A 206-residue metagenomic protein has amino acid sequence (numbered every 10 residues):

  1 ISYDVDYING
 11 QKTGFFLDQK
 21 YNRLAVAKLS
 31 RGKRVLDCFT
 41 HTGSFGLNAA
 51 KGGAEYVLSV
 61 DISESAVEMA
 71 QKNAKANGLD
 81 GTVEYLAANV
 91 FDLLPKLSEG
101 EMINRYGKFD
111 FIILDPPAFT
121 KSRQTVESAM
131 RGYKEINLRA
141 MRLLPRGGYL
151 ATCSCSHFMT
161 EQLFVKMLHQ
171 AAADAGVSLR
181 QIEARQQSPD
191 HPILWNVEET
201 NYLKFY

Functional and structural regions predicted by a protein language model:
I1-F15: Non-catalytic substrate-recognition/targeting regions of SAM-dependent transferases
G32-H41: Conserved class I S-adenosyl-L-methionine
T42-E55: Conserved SAM-binding loop of SAM-dependent methyltransferases across substrates and taxa, primarily the Class I
Y56-D61: Conserved SAM-binding motif I beta-strand of class I
S65-I113: S-adenosyl-L-methionine
L79, L144-R146: Helix-to-beta-strand junctions that scaffold the AdoMet/dcAdoMet cofactor pocket in Class I SAM-dependent enzymes
K108, E135, Y149-Y206: C-terminal catalytic and target-recognition region of SAM-dependent MTase-like enzymes, primarily methyltransferases
F109-R139: Mobile active-site "lid"/loop adjacent to the S-adenosyl-L-methionine
